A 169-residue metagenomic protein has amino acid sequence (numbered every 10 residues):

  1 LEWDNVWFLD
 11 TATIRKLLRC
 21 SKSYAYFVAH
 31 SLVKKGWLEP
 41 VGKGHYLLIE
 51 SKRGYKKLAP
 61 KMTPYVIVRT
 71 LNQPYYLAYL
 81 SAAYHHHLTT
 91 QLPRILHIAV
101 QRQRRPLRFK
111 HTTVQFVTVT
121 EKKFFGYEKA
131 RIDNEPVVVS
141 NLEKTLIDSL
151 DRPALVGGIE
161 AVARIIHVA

Functional and structural regions predicted by a protein language model:
L1-P74: Short beta-edge/loop segments at beta->alpha junctions of small alpha/beta modules that act as binding/recognition
W7, Y75, L107, V139: Residues that recognize and position ribonucleotide moieties
I14, A82, L146: A residue-level signal for conserved active-site and pocket-lining positions in enzyme catalytic cores
V33, H87, D151-A154: Hydrophobic/aromatic-lined pockets within catalytic cores
P60-T63, Y75-A78, L142, G158-V162: Alpha-helical structural motif
P64-L71, A78-H85, S140: Positively charged, aromatic-accented nucleic-acid-binding surfaces
Y76-R131: Exposed, interaction-prone assembly regions rather than primary DNA-binding/catalytic cores
Y127-A169: Hydrophobic alpha-helical interaction segments
